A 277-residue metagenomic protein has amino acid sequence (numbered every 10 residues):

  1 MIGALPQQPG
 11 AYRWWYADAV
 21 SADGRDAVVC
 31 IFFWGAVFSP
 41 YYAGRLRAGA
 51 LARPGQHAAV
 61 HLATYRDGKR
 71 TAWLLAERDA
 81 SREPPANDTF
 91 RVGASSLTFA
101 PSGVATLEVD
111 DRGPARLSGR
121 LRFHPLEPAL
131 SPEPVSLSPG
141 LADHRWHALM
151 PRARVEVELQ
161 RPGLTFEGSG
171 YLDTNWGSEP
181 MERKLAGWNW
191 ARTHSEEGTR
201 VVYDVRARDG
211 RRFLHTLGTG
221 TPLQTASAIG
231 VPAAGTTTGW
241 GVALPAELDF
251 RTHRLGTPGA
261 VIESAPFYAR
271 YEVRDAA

Functional and structural regions predicted by a protein language model:
M1-A277: Structured soluble/peripheral alpha/beta segments that form catalytic or ligand/cofactor-binding pockets
